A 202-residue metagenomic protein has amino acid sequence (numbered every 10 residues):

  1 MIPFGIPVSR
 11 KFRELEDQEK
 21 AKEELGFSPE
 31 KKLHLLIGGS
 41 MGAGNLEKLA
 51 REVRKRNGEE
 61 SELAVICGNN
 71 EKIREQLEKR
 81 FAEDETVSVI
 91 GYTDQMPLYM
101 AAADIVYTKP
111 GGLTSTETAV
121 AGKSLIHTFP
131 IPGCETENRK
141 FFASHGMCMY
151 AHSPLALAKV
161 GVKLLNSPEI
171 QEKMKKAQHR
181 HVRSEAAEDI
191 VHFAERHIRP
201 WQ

Functional and structural regions predicted by a protein language model:
M1, T86-S88, G146-C148: Short, conserved active-site loop motifs that form the nucleotide-linked donor/cofactor pocket
M1-F12: Donor nucleotide-sugar binding/catalytic pocket of nucleotide-sugar-dependent glycosyltransferases
G5, G91, H152: Short loop/edge segments at beta-strand edges and connector loops that shape dinucleotide/nucleotide cofactor-binding
L15-A102: Donor-nucleotide binding loops and adjacent catalytic segments primarily of GT-B fold Leloir glycosyltransferases
Q95-E137: A donor-sugar binding/catalytic signature common to diverse glycosyltransferases and related nucleotide-sugar
S144-E169: C-terminal "capping" alpha-helix adjacent to the active site of nucleotide-linked donor transferases in cell-envelope
I170-S184: A short, well-ordered alpha-helix in the C-terminal region of glycosyltransferases
R183-Q202: C-terminal alpha-helical cap of glycosyltransferases
